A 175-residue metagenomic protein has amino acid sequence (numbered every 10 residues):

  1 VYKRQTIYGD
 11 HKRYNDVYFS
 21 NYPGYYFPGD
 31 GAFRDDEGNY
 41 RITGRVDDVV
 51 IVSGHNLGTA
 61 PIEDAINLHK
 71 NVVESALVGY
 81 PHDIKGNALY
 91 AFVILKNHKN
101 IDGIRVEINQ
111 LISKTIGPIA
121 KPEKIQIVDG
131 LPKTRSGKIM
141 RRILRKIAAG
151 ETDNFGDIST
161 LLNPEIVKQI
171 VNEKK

Functional and structural regions predicted by a protein language model:
V1-Y2: Short, small-residue-biased leader/transition segments that mark boundaries at the very start of proteins
Q5-G9, R13-D16, G24, G29-A120 (+7 more regions): AMP-binding/adenylate-forming catalytic core of the ANL superfamily
I125-V128: General small-molecule cofactor/ligand-binding pocket signal
